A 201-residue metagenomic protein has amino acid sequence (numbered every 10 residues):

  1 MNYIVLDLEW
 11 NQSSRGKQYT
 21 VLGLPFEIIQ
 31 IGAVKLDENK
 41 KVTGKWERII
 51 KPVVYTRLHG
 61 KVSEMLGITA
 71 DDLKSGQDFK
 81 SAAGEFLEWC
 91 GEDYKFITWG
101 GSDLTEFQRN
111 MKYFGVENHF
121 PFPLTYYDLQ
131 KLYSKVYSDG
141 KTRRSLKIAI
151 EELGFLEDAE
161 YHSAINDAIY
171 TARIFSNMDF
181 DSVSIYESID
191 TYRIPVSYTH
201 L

Functional and structural regions predicted by a protein language model:
N2-Q108, E151: Conserved non-catalytic scaffold segment of RNase H-like nuclease domains
L6, Y127, N166: Active-site flanking residues adjacent to catalytic metal/cofactor-binding acidic residues
W10-Q12, K131, Y170: Short, glycine/acidic-enriched loop or turn micro-motifs at the edges of active sites
I50, V54-R57, K61-S63, A70-L73 (+1 more regions): Active-site-proximal helix-loop-helix substrate-binding element of RNase H-like nuclease domains
S102-T125: Substrate-recognition/cap helix-loop segment adjacent to the acidic, metal-dependent catalytic center of Asp-based
A164-I174: Alpha-helical transmembrane segments that form the membrane-embedded catalytic/substrate-binding core of multi-pass
I189-V196: Post-kinase regulatory C-tail/linker adjacent to protein kinase catalytic domains
T199-H200: Conserved small/polar residues in nucleotide/adenosyl-binding loops
